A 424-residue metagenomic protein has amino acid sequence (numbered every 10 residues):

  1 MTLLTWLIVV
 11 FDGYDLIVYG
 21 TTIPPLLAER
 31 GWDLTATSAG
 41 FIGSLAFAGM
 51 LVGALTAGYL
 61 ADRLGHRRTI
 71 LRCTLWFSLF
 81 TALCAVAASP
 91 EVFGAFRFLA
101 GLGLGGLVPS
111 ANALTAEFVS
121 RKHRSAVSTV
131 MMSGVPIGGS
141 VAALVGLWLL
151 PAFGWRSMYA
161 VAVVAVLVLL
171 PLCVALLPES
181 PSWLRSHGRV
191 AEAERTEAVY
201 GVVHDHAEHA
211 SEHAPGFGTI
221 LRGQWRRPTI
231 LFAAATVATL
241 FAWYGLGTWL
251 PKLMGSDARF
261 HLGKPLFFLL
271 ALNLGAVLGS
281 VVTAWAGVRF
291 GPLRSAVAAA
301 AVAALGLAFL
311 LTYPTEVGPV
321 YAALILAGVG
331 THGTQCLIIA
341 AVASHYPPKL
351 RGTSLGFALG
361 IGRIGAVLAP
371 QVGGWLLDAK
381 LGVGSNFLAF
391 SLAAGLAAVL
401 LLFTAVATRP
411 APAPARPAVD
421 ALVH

Functional and structural regions predicted by a protein language model:
L16, G20-V52, G263: Extracellular/periplasmic helix-loop-helix junction of adjacent transmembrane segments in MFS-like secondary
G20, R222-S280: Extracytoplasmic gate region of multi-pass secondary transporters
G31, G65, V86-V92, S120 (+2 more regions): Helix-breaking motifs and short loop linkers at transmembrane-helix boundaries and internal kinks in secondary membrane
V52-E91: Conserved MFS/SLC helix-loop-helix module at the cytosolic interface between two early adjacent transmembrane helices
F96-S133: Cytoplasmic helix-loop-helix junction between adjacent transmembrane helices in 12-TM secondary transporters
S125-P151, A165-V166, L359-A369: Glycine-rich segments within core transmembrane alpha-helices of 12-TM secondary carriers
P151-V163, L377-A393: A membrane-interface helix-boundary motif in multi-pass transporters
L176-P228, A411-H424: Intracellular cytosolic loops and amphipathic helices of Major Facilitator Superfamily
